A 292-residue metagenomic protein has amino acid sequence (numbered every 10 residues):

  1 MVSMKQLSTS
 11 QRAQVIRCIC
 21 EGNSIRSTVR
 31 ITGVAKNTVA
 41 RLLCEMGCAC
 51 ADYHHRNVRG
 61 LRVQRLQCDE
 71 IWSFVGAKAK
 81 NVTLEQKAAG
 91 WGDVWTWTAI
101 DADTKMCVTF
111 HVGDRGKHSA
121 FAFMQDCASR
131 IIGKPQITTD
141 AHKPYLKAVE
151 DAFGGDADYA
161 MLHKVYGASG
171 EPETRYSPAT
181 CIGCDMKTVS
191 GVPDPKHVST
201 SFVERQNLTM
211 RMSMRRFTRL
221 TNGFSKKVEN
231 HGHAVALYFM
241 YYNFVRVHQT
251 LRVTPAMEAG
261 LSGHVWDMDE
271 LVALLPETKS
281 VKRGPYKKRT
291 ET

Functional and structural regions predicted by a protein language model:
M1-T292: Residue-level recognition of single "structural anchor" positions that define or cap local secondary structure
